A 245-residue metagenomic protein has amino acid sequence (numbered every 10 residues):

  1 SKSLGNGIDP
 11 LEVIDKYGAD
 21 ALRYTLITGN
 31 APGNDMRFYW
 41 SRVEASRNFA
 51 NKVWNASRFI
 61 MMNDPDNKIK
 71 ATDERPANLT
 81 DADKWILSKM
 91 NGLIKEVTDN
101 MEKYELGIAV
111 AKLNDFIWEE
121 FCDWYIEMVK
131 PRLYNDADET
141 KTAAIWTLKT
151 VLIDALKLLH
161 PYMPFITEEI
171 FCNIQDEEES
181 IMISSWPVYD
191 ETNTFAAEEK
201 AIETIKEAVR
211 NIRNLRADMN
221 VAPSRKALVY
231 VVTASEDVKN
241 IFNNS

Functional and structural regions predicted by a protein language model:
S1-D9, Y39-S245: Feature 926 captures the class I aminoacyl-tRNA synthetase adenylation module centered on the KMSKS loop
S1-N34: Alpha-helical recognition segments enriched in aromatics with Gly/Pro capping that present substrate-recognition
